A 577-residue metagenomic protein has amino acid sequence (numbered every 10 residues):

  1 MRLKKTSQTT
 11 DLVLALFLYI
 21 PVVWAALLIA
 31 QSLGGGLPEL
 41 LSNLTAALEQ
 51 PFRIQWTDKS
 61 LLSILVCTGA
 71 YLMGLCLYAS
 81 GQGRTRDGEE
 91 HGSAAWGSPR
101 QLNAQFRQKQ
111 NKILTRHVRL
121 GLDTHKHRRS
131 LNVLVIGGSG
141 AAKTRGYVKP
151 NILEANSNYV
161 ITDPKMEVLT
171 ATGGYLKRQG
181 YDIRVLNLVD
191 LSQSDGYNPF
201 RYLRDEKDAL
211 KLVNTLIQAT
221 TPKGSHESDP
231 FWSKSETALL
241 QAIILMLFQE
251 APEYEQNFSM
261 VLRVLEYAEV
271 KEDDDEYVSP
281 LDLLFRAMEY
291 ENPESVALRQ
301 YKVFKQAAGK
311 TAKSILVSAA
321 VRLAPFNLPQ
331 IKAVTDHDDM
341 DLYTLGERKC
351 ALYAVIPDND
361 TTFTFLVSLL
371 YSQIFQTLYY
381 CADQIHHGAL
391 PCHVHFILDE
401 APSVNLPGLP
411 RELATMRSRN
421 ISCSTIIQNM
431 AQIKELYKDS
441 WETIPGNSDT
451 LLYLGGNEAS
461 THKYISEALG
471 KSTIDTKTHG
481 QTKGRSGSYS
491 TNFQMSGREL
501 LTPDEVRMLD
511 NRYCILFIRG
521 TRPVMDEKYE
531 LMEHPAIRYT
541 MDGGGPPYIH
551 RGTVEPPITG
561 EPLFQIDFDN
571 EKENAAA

Functional and structural regions predicted by a protein language model:
M1-A141, R145-V148, K471, T482 (+3 more regions): Basic- and hydrophobic-enriched, low-structure N-terminal and domain-boundary segments that flank ATP-binding catalytic
S32-G34, R119, E272, T478 (+5 more regions): Intrinsically disordered, low-complexity segments enriched in small/polar residues
P38-L41, T45, P99, T115-R119 (+8 more regions): Intrinsically disordered, low-complexity regions
F106-N111, T221-F231, E253, T476-Q494: Low-complexity, polar-biased intrinsically disordered regions enriched in Pro/Ser/Thr/Gly
R129-I421, L436, G446, D504-K528 (+1 more regions): P-loop NTPase motor domains
L413-T415, R419-I515: Conserved ATP-driven motor cores of ASCE-family P-loop NTPases powering translocation/secretion/packaging/pilus
